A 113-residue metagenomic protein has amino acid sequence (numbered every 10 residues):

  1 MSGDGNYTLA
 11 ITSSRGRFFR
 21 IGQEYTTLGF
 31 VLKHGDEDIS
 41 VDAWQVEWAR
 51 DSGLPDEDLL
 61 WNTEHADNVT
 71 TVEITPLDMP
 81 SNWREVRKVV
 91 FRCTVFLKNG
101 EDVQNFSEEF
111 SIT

Functional and structural regions predicted by a protein language model:
M1-T113: Ser/Thr/Pro/Gly-rich low-complexity disordered regions
